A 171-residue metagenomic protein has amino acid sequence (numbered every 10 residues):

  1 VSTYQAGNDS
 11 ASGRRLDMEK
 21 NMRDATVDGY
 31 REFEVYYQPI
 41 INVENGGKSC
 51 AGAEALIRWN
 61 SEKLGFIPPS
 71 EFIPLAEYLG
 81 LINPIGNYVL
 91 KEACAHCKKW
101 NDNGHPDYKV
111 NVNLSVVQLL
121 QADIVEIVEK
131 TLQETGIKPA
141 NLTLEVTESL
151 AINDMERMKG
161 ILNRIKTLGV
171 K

Functional and structural regions predicted by a protein language model:
Y4: Conserved beta3-strand ATP-binding lysine motif
G7-L75, N113, E145: Active-site core of bacterial EAL-family cyclic-dinucleotide phosphodiesterase domains
R14, A51, P68, D123-V125 (+1 more regions): Residues at alpha-helix caps and immediate loop-helix transition turns in enzyme cores, especially N- and C-cap
M18-N21, A55, E71, L75-A76 (+5 more regions): Structural preference for long, well-ordered alpha-helical segments in enzyme cores
G29-E32, G47-S49, Y88-L114, K130-N141 (+1 more regions): Helix C-cap/alpha-to-beta connector motif
A53-I57, N83-I85, V110-V112, L142-V146 (+1 more regions): Hydrophobic faces of well-ordered beta-strands that scaffold small-molecule active sites in alpha/beta enzyme cores
G80, L114-V116: Conserved protein-kinase N-lobe ATP-binding Lys motif
E126-K171: The catalytic core of metal-dependent phosphodiesterases that act on cyclic dinucleotides
